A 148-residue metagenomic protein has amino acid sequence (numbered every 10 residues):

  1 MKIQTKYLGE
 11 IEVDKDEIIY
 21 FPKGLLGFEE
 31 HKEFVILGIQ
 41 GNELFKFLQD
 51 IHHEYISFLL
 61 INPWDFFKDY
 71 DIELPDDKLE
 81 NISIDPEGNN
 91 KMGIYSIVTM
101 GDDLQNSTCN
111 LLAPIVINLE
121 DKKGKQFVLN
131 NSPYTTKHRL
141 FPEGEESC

Functional and structural regions predicted by a protein language model:
M1-F67, N89, Y95-I97, G101-C148: Long, compositionally biased stretches
D69-L74: Extended catalytic/binding region for NAD+/ADP-ribose chemistry, centered on the ART fold
D76-P86: Short active-site loop/helix that positions an aromatic residue
